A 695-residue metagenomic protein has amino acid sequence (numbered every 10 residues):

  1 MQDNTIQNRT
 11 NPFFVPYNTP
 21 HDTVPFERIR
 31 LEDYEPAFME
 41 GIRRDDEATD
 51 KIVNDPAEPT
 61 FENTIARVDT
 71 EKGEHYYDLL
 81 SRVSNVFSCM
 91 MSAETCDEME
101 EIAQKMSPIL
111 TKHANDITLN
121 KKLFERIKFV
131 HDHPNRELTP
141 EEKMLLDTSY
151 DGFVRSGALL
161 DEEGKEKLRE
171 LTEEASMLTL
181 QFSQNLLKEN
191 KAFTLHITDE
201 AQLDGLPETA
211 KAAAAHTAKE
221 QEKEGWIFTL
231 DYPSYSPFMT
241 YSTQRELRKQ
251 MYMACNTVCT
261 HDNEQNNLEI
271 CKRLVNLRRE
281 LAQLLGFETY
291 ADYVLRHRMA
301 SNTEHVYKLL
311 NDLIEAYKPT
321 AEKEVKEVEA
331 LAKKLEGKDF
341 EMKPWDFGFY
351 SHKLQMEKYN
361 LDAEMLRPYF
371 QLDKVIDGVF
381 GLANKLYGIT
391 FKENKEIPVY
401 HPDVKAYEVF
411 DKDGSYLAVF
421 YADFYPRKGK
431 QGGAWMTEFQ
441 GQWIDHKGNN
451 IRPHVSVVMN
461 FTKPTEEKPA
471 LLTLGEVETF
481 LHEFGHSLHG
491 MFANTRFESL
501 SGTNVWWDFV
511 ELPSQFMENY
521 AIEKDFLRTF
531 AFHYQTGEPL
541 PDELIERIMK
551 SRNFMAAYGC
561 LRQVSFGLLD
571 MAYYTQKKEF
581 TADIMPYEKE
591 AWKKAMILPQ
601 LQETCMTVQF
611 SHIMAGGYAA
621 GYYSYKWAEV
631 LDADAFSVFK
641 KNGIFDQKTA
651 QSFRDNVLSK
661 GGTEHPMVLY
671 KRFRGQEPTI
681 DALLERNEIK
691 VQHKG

Functional and structural regions predicted by a protein language model:
D3-E40, R44-D45, M91, E98-S301 (+2 more regions): His/Asp/Glu-rich acidic catalytic environments and adjacent acidic regulatory segments
D3-P36, E40, G225, K374 (+8 more regions): C-terminal, non-catalytic "cap/extension" segments appended to globular domains
F26-F38, F61-V68, N263-N267, V306-L313 (+2 more regions): Membrane-entry segments of alpha-helical transmembrane domains in multi-pass membrane proteins
I42-E137, L561-Y573, K577-K593, Q600 (+3 more regions): C-terminal non-catalytic alpha-helical accessory regions
Y77-V86, D147, D151, M253 (+3 more regions): Short, hydrophobic/amphipathic alpha-helical patches that form generic packing surfaces within helical domains
E141, L145-L146, M177, Q184 (+8 more regions): Active-site-proximal, well-structured secondary-structure segments within enzyme catalytic domains
N267-R279, I451-V457, T495, K660-G662: Short, hydrophobic/aliphatic alpha-helical segments
T462-L481: Short pre-active-site segment immediately N-terminal to the catalytic Zn-binding motif
